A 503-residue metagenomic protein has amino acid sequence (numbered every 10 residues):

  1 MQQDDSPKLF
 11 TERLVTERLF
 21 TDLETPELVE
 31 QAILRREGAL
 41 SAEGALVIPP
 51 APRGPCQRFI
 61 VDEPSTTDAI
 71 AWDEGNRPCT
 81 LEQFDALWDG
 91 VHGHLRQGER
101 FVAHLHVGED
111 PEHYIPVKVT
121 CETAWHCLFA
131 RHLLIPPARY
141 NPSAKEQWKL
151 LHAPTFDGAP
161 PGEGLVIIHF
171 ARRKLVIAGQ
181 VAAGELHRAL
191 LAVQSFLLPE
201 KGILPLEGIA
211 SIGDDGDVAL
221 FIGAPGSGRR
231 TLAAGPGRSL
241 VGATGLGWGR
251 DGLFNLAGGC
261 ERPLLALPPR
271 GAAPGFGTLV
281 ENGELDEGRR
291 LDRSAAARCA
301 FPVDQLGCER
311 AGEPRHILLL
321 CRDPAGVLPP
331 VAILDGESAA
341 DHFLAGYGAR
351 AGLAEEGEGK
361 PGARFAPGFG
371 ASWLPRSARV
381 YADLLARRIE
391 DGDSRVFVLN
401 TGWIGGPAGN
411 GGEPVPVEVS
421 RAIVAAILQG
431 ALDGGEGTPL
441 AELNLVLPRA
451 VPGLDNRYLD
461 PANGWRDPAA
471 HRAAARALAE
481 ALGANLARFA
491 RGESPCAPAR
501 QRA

Functional and structural regions predicted by a protein language model:
M1-N141: N-terminal accessory targeting/assembly segments
Q2-G44, P199, E207-A224, A234-P236 (+2 more regions): Glycine-rich, often acidic-flanked micro-motifs that create phosphate/phosphodiester-binding or positioning elements
A69-W72, H169-L175, A363-G368: Gly-rich Lys/Arg/Thr-decorated short loops/hinges at beta-loop-alpha junctions or inter-strand turns that position
D73-T80, V176-A182, S372: Short histidine-centered catalytic/ligand-binding loop motif
V102-V107, I203-P205, V398-T401, E436-L440 (+2 more regions): Short coil/turn segments at secondary-structure boundaries
K145-L197: Charged, amphipathic alpha-helical linker segments immediately N-terminal to NTP-binding catalytic cores
G228-R229: Conserved glycine(s) of the Walker
Y458, N463-A503: Generic C-terminus detector
